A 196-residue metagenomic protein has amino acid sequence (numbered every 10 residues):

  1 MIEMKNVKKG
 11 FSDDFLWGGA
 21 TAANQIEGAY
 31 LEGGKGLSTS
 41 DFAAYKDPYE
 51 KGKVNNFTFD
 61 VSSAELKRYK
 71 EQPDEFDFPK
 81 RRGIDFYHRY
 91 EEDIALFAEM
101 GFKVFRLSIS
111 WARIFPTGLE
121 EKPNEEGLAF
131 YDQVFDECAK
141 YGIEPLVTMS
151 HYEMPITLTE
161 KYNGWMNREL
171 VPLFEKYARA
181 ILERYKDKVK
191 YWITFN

Functional and structural regions predicted by a protein language model:
I2-N124: N-terminal structural segment of carbohydrate-active enzymes
V54-R68, Q72-P73, E92-N196: Substrate-binding cleft and catalytic face of glycoside hydrolase catalytic domains, especially the flexible beta-alpha
